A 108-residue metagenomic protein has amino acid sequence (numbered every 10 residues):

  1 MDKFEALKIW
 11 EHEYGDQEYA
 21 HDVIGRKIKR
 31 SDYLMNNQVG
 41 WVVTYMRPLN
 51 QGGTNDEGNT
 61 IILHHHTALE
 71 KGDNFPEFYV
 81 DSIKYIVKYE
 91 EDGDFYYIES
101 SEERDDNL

Functional and structural regions predicted by a protein language model:
M1-V42, H64: Short cysteine-rich loop/turn motifs with clustered Cys
Y14, Y45, E99-S100: Short, isolated positions within intrinsically disordered regulatory regions of eukaryotic proteins
I28-L63, A68-F75: Histidine-centered nuclease catalytic patch
G52-G58, L69-L108: Polybasic, low-complexity binding patches
